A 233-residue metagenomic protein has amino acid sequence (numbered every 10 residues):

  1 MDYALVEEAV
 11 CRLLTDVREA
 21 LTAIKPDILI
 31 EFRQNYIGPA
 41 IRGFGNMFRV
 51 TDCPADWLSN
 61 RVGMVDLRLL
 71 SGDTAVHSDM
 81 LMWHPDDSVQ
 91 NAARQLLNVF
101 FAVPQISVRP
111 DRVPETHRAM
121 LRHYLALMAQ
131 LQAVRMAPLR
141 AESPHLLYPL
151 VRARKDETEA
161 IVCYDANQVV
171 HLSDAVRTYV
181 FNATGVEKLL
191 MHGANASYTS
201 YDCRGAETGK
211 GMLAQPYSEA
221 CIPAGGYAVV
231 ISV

Functional and structural regions predicted by a protein language model:
M1-V10, W83: The substrate-binding groove and active-site-proximal loops of carbohydrate-active enzymes, especially glycoside
L13-G225: Active-site-proximal substrate-binding groove within the catalytic cores of carbohydrate-active enzymes
G225-I231: Short Pro-Gly-centered flexible turn/kink motifs
